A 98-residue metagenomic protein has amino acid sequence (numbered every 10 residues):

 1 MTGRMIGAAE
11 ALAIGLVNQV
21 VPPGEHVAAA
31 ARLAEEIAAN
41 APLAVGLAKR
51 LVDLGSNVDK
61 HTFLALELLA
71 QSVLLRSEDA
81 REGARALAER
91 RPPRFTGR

Functional and structural regions predicted by a protein language model:
M1-V45, L68-L69, R76-S77, R81-R85 (+2 more regions): Crotonase-fold acyl-CoA enzyme core
L51, G55, A70-L75: Helix-loop "lid/cap" segments that line or gate small-molecule binding pockets
L54-G55, R90-R94: A short structural micro-motif
